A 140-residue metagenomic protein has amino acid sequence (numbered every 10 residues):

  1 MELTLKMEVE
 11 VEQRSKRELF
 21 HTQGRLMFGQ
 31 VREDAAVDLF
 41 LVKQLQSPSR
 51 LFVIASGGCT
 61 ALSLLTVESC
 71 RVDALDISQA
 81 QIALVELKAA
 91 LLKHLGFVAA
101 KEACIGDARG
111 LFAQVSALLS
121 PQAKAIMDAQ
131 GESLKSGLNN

Functional and structural regions predicted by a protein language model:
M1-L19: N-terminal, positively charged/glycine-rich alpha-helical extensions of SAM-dependent methyltransferases
E2, K6-E8, A80-N140: Class I S-adenosyl-L-methionine-dependent methyltransferase module
G24-R50: Conserved alpha-helix/loop element of class I SAM-dependent methyltransferases that forms part of the SAM/SAH-binding
S47-G57, R71-D73: Conserved class I S-adenosyl-L-methionine
G57-S69: Conserved SAM-binding loop of SAM-dependent methyltransferases across substrates and taxa, primarily the Class I
A74-Q79: Conserved acidic E/D residue at the C-terminus of a beta-strand in Rossmann-like folds
